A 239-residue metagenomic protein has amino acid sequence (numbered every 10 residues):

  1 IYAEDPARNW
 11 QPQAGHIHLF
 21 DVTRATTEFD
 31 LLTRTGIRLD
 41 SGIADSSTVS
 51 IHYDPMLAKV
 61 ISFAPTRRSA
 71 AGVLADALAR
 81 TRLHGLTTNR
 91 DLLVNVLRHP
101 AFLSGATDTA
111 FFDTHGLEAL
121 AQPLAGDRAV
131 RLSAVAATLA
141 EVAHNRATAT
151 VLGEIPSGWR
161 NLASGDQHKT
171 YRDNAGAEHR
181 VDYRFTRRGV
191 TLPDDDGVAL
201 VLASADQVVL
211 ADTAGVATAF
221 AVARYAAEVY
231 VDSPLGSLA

Functional and structural regions predicted by a protein language model:
I1-P193, A219: Catalytic cores of soluble metabolic enzymes centered on carboxylation/carboxyl-transfer
A106, A137, D206-V208, T213-G215: Low-complexity, charged, repeat-rich alpha-helical/coil interaction segments
D108, T213-A239: Structured, non-catalytic alpha/beta "coupling" segments that mediate domain-domain communication and provide generic
Q167, A205-V209, A227: A generic structural signal for short beta-strands and their flanking turns/coil linkers
Y171, V190-P193, L210-A211, Y230-S233: SH3/SH3-like beta-barrel fold
A175-V181, D196-L200, V216-F220, G236-A239: Short, surface-exposed beta-strand/loop "edge" segments at domain boundaries and coil↔beta transitions
R184, R188-V208: Central antiparallel beta-sheet cores of small beta-barrel/beta-sandwich binding domains
